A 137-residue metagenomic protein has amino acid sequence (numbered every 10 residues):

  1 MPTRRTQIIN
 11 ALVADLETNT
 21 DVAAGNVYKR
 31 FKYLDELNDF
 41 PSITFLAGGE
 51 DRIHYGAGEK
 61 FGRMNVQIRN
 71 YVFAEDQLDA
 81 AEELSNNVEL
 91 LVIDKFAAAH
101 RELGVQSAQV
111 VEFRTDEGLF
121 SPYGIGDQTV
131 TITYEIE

Functional and structural regions predicted by a protein language model:
M1-D35, A47-E137: Charged, amphipathic alpha-helical segments and their flanking helix caps
F40-F45: A short glycine-rich, His/Asp/Glu-containing loop-to-beta-strand
